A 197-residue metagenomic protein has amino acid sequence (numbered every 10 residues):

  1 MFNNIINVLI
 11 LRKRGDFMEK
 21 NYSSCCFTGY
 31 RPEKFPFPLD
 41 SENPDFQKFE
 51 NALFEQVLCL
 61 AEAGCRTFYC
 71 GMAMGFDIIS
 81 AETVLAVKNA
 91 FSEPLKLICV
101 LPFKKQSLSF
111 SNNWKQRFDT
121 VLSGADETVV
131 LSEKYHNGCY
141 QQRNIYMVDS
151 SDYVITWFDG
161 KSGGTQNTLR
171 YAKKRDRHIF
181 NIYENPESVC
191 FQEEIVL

Functional and structural regions predicted by a protein language model:
M1-M18: Short, Lys/Arg-enriched N-terminal segments with co-localized hydrophobic residues within the first ~10-30 amino acids
G15-L197: Acidic/glycine-enriched connector segments
